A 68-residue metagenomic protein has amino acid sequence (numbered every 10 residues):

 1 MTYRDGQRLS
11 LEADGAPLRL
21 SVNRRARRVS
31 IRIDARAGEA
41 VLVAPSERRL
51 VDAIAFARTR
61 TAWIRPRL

Functional and structural regions predicted by a protein language model:
M1-L68: Active-site-proximal or metal-binding-adjacent scaffold patches in catalytic folds
